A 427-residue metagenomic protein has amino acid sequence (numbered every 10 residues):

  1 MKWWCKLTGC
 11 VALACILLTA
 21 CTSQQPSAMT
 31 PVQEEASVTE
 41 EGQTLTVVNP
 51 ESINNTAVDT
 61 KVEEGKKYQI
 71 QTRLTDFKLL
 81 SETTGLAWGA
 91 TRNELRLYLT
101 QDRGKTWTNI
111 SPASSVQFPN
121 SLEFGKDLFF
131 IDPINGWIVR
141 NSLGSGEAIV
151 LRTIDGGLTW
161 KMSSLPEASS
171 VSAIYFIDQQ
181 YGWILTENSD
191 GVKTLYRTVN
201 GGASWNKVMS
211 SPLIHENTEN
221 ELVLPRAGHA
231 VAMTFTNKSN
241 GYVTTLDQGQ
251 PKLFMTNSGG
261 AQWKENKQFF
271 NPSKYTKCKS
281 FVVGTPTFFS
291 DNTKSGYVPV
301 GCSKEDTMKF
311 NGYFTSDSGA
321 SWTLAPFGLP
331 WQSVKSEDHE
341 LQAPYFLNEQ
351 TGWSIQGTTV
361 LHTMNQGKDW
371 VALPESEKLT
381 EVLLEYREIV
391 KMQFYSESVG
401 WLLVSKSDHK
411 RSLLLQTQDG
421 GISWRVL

Functional and structural regions predicted by a protein language model:
K2-L427: Extracellular glycan-interacting surfaces
